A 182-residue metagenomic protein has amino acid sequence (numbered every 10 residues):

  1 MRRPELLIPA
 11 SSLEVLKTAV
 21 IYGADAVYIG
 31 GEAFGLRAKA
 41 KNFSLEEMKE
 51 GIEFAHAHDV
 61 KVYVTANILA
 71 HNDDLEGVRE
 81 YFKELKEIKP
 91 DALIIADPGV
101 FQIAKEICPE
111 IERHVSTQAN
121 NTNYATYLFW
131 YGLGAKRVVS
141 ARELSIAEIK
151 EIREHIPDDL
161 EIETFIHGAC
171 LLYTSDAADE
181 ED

Functional and structural regions predicted by a protein language model:
E5-A26: N-terminal basic/disordered segments at the start of proteins
L6-P9, V27-I29, V62-A66, L93-I95 (+3 more regions): Hydrophobic faces of well-ordered beta-strands that scaffold small-molecule active sites in alpha/beta enzyme cores
A19, D97, W130, T164: Conserved, mostly hydrophobic/aromatic
V20-I21, K49-D59, K86-E87, K105: Acidic (Asp/Glu)-rich catalytic clusters
Y28-E47, A66-D73: Glycine-rich, proline-tolerant flexible connector loops at the mouths of alpha/beta enzymes
K39-K49, P98-I107, E143-P157: Active-site-adjacent beta->alpha loops and helix N-cap segments on the catalytic face of soluble alpha/beta enzymes
T65-I88, A92-F129: N-terminal active-site wall of soluble small-molecule enzyme domains
Y173-D182: Single conserved hydrophobic/aromatic residue that forms the stacking wall/gate of nucleotide- or nucleobase-binding
